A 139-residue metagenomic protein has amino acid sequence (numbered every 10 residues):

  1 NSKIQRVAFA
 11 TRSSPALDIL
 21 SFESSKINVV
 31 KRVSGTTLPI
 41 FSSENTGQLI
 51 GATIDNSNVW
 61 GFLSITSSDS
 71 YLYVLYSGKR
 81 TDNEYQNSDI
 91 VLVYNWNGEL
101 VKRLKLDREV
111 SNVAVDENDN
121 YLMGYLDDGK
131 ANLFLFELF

Functional and structural regions predicted by a protein language model:
N1, I27-S57, R108: Surface-exposed loop and turn segments in beta-propeller and other repeat-based domains that flank or scaffold
N1, W60-S64, R108-N118: Repeated scaffold domains used in trafficking and secretory/extracellular systems, primarily beta-propellers
K3-R6, L63, D69-L72, N118-N120: Short coil/turn segments that connect the beta-strands within blades of beta-propeller domains
F9, V74-L75, M123-Y125: Residue position within the beta-strands of beta-propeller blades
S14-A16, K79-D82, D128-A131: Short glycine/acidic-enriched loop and turn motifs that connect beta-strands
T53-Y94: Loop/turn-rich, solvent-exposed surfaces of beta-rich toroidal or solenoidal domains
N87-L100, E137-F139: Beta-propeller blade signature
A114-F139: Blade-level signature of beta-propeller repeat domains, shared across WD40, Kelch, NHL, RCC1 and BNR/Asp-box propellers
